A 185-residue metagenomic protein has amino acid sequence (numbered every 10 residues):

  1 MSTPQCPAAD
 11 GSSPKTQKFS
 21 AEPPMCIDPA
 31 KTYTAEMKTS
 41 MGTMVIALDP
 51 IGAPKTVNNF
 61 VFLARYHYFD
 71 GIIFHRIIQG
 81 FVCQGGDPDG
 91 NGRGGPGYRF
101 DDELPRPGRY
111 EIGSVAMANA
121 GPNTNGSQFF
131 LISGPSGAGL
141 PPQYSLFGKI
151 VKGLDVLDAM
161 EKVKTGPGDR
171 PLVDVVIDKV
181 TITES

Functional and structural regions predicted by a protein language model:
M1-S185: Cyclophilin-like peptidyl-prolyl cis-trans isomerases
